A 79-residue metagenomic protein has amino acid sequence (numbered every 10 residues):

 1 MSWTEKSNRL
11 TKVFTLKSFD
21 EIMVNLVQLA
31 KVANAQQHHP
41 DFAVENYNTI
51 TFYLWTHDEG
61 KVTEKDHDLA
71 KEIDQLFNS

Functional and structural regions predicted by a protein language model:
M1-D20, V24-S79: Long, contiguous binding/interaction regions
